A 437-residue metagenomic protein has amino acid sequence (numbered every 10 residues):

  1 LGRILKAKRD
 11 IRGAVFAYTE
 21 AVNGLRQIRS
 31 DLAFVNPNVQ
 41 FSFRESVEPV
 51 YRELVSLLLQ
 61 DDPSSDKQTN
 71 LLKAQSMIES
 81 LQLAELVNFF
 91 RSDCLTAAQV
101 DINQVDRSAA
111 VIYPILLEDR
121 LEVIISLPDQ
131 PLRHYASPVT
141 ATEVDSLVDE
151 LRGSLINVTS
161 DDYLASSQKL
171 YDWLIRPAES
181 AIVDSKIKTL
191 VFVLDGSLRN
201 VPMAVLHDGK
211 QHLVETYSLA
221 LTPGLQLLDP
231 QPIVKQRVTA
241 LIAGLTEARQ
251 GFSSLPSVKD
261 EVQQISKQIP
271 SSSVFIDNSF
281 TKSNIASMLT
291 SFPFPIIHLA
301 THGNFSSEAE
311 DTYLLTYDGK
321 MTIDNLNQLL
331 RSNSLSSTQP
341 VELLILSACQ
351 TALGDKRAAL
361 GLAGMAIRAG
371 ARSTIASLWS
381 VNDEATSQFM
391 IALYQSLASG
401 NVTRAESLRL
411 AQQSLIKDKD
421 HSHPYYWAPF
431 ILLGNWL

Functional and structural regions predicted by a protein language model:
L1-Q168, D172, R176, V183-Q211 (+1 more regions): Alpha-helical solenoid repeat scaffolds used for protein-protein interaction
I11, T159-L164, A248-L255, F275 (+1 more regions): Second-shell loop/turn segments in exported
L25, L81, V123, L190-F192 (+8 more regions): Residue-level detector of buried hydrophobic side-chain packing in well-ordered secondary-structure elements
D62, D66-N70, R107-A109, P114-L116 (+6 more regions): Preference for extracellular/luminal or secreted protein segments
D93-L95, Q104-V105, D129, S185-K186 (+3 more regions): Catalytic-core domains of enzymes
I187, T386-L437: An often Trp-containing, charged/polar helix-loop segment at the C-terminal end of enzyme catalytic cores
P223-P230, P295-A392: Catalytic cores of nucleophile-dependent amide-cleaving enzymes
